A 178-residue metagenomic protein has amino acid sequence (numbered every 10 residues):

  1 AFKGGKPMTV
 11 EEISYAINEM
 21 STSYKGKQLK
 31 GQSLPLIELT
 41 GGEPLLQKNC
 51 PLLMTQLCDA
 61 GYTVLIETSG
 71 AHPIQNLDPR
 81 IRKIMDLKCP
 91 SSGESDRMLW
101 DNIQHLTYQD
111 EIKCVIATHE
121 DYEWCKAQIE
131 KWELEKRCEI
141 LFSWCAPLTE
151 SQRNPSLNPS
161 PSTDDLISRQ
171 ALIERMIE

Functional and structural regions predicted by a protein language model:
A1-I81: Conserved Radical SAM active-site core
F2-G5, S95, A117, D165: Pocket-edge positions in alpha/beta enzyme catalytic cores
K6-A16, M20, P73, H105 (+4 more regions): General structural signal for secondary-structure boundaries
S14-T22, L77-S92, S160-P161, I167 (+1 more regions): Structural recognition of alpha->loop->beta junctions
T22, T118-E178: Auxiliary Fe-S-binding modules of radical SAM enzymes
L34-L39, M85-D86, K113-C114, E139-A146: Short beta-strands and strand-loop turn motifs
P44-L45, S91-G93, T149: Short, small-residue-enriched loops and turns at beta-alpha junctions that line or gate enzyme active sites
P51-C138: Radical SAM/AdoMet-radical enzyme domain recognition
